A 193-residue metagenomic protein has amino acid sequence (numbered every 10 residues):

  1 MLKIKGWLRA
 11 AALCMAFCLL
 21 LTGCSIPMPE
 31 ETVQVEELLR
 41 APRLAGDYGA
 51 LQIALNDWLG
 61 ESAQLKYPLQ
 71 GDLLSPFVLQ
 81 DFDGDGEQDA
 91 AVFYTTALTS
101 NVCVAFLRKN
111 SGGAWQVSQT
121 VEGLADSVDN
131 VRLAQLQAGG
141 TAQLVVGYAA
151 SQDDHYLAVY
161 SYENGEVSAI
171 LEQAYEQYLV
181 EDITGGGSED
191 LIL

Functional and structural regions predicted by a protein language model:
M1-T32, A90: Gram-positive cell-envelope targeting signals
C24-L193: Beta-propeller-forming repeat regions
